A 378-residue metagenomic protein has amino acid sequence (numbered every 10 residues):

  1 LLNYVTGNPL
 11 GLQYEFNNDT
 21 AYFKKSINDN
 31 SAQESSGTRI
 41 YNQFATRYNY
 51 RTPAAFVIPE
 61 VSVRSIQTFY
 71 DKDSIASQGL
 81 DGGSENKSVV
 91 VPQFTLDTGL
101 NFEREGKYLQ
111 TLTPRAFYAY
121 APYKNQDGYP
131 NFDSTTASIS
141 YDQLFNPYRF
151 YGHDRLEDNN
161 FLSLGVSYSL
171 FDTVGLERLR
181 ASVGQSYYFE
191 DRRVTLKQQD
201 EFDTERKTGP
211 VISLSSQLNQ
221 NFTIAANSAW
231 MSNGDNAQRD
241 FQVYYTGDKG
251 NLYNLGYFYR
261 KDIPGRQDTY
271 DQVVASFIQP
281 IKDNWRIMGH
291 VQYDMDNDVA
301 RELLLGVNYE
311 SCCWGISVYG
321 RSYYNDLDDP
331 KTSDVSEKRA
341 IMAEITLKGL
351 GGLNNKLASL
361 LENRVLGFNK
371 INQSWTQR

Functional and structural regions predicted by a protein language model:
L1-R378: Outer-membrane beta-barrel proteins and related beta-barrel translocases across Gram-negative bacteria
